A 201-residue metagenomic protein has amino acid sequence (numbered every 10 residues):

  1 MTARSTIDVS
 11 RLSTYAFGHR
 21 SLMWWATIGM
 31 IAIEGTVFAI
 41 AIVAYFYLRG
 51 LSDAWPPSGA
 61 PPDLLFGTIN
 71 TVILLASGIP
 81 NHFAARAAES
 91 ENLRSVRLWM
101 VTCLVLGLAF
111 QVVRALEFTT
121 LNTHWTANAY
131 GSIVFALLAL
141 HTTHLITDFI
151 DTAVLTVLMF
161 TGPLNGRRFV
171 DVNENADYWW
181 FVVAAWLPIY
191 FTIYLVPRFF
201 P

Functional and structural regions predicted by a protein language model:
M1-P201: ...captures the hydrophobic TM-helix bundle architecture rather than a specific catalytic motif, and can also fire on
